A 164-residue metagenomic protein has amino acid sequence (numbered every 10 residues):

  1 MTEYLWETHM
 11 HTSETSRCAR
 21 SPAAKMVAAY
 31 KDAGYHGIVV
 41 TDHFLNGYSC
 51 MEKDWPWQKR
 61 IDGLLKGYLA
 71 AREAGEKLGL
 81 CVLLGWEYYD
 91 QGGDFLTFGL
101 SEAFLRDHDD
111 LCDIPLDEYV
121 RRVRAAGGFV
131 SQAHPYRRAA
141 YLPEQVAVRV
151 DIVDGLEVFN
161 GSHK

Functional and structural regions predicted by a protein language model:
M1-A125, D151, V158-K164: A metal-dependent hydrolase metal-coordination microenvironment
D94-T97, R138-R149: Distinct, well-ordered alpha-helical segments
R124-A140: Aromatic-lined carbohydrate-recognition surfaces of secreted/lumenal glycan-active proteins
G127-S131, E144-V146, L156: Compact, aliphatic and Gly/Pro-tolerant "microcore" segments centered on a short helix or tight beta-hairpin and their
